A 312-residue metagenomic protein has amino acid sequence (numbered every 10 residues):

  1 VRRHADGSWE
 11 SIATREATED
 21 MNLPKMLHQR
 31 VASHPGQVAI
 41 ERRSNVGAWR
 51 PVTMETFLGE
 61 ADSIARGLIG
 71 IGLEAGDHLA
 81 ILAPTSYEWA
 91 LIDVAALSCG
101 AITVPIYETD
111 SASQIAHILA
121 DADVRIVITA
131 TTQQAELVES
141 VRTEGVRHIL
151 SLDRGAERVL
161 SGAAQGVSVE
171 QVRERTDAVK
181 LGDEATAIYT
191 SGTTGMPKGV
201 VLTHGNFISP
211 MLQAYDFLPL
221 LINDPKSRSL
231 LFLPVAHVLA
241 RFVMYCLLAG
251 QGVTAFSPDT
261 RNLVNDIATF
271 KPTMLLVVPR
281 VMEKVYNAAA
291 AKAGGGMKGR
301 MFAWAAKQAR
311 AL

Functional and structural regions predicted by a protein language model:
V1-L23, R43: Flexible, non-catalytic linker and terminal segments flanking ANL/adenylate-forming cores
E19, G36-V94, S111-A116, G205: Conserved AMP-binding/adenylate-forming core of the ANL superfamily
P35-V38, S151, V167-Y189, M196 (+1 more regions): Conserved pre-ATP/AMP-binding loop-to-beta segment of ANL
V46, Q133-L181, A289-L312: ANL superfamily adenylate-forming
P51-E55, A185-M211: Conserved AMP-binding A3 loop
I71, S98-G162: Structural core segment of the AMP-binding/adenylate-forming
H78, P84-V104, E108-A112, A120-I126 (+2 more regions): A short helix-loop-beta submotif of the ANL/AMP-binding
I208-L231, V235-L312: Conserved AMP-binding/adenylation subdomain of ANL enzymes
